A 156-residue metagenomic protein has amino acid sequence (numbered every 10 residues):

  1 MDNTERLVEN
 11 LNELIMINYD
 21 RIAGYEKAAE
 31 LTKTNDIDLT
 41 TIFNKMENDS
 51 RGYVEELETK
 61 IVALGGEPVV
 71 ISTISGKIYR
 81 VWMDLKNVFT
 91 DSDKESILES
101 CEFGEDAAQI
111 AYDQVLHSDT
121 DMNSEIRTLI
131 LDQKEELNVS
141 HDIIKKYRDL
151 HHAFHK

Functional and structural regions predicted by a protein language model:
M1-E9, I37, T59-G65, N87-E95: Short, charged, low-complexity loops and linkers
D2, K33, L39-T40, M46 (+3 more regions): Charge-rich, acidic-biased intrinsically disordered regions
R6-L14, D36-E55, I97-S100, E125-N138: Alpha-helical scaffold segments that form or flank carboxylate-/histidine-based iron centers
N10-I17, R21-L31, R80-E125, L129: Acidic/histidine-rich alpha-helical segments that form the ligand environment of transition-metal centers
L31-T34, A63, K146, L150-A153: Heptad-repeat coiled-coil alpha-helices
D38-I74, Y147: Conserved alpha-helical segments that form or flank metal/cofactor-binding pockets of metalloenzymes
E67-I74, E102-Q114, H155-K156: Long amphipathic alpha-helical coiled-coil segments
I110-K156: A generic hydrophobic-segment detector
